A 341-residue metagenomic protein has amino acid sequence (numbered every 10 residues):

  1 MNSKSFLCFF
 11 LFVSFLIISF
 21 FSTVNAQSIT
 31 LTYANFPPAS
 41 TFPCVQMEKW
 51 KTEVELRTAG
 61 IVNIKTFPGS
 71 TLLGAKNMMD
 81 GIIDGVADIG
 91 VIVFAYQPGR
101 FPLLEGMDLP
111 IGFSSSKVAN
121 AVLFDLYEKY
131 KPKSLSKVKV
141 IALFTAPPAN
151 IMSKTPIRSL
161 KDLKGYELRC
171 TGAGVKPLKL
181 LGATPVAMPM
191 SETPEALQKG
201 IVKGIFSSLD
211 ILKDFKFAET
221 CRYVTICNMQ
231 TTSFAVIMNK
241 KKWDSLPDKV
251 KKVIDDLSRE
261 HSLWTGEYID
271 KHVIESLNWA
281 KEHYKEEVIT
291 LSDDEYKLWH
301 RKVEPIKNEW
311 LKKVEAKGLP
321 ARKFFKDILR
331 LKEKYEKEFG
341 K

Functional and structural regions predicted by a protein language model:
M1-F10: Bacterial N-terminal signal peptides that target proteins for export
F9-F20: Bacterial N-terminal signal peptides
F20-A26: Sec/Tat signal peptide C-region and signal peptidase I cleavage site
Q27-V118, K133-K341: N-terminal secretory/targeting leader peptides
A121-K129, K133: Signature of the catalytic double-stranded beta-helix
